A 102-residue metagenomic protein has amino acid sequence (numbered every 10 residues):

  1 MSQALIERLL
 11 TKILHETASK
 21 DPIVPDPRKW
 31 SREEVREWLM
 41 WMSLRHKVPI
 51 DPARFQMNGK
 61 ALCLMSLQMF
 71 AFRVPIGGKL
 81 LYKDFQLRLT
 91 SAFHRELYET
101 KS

Functional and structural regions predicted by a protein language model:
M1-S102: Eukaryotic low-complexity, proline/serine- and acidic-rich intrinsically disordered regions that serve as multivalent
